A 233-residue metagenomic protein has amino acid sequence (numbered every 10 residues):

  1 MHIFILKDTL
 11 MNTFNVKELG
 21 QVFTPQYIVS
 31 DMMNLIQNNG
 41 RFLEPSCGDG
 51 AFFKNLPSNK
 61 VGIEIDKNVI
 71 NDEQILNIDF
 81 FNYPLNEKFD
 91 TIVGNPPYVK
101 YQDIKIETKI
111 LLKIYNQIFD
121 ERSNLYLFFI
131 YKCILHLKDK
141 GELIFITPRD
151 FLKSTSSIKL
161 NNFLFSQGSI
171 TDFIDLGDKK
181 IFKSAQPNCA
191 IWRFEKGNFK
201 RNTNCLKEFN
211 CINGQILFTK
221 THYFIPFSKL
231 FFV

Functional and structural regions predicted by a protein language model:
M1-F81, P96, Y126, K153-N161: Class I S-adenosyl-L-methionine
H2, Y27, K180-V233: C-terminal substrate-recognition regions of SAM-dependent nucleic acid methyltransferases
N12-T13, T108-Q117: Short glycine/proline- and charge-enriched loop/turn segments that cap or connect secondary-structure elements
M32-M33, F42-N55, D79-T108, I130-H136 (+2 more regions): Conserved proline-anchored active-site loop of SAM-dependent methyltransferases that bridges a beta-strand
N59-K60, E107-L112, L160-F163, K229: Glycine-rich, phosphate-binding/catalytic loops in enzymes
I65, F119-D178, I191-W192: Conserved Class I SAM-dependent methyltransferase catalytic core
I70-Q74, N86, S184: Short, charged, surface-exposed secondary-structure boundary motifs
P97, Y101, D178, G197: Flexible loop residues that form catalytic and substrate-binding hotspots at small-molecule/glycan-binding clefts
